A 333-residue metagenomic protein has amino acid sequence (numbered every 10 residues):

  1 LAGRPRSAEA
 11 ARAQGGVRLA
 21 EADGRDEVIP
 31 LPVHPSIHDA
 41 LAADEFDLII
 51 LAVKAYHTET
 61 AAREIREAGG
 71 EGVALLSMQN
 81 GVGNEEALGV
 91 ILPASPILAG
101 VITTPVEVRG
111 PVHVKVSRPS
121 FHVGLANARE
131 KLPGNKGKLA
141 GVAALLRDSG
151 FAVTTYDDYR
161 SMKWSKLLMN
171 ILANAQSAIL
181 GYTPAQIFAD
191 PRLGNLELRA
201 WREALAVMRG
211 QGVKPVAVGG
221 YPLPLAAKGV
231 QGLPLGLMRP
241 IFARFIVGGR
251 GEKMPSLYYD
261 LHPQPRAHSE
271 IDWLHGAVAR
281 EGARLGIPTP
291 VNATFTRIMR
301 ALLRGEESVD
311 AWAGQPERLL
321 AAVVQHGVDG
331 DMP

Functional and structural regions predicted by a protein language model:
L1, L51-A52, M78, D157-D158 (+1 more regions): Active-site-adjacent beta-strand anchor residues
A2-F46, A277, E281: Conserved N-terminal Rossmann-fold NAD(P) cofactor-binding segment
G3, R63-I65, K138: Flavin (primarily FAD) cofactor-binding/catalytic cores of flavoenzymes
G3-P5, D23, P35-H38, Q79 (+4 more regions): Residues at the C-termini of beta-strands that transition into short coil/loop
R6, V82, V101-V106, R129 (+4 more regions): Glycine-rich beta-alpha junction loops
A10, E67-A68, V90-P96, P111-Y221: Internal alpha-helical scaffold of NAD(P)-dependent oxidoreductase catalytic cores
D26-V114, G124: Rossmann-like NAD(P)(H) cofactor-binding subdomain of soluble oxidoreductases
L198-P333: NAD(P)-dependent Rossmann-like dehydrogenase/reductase catalytic/cofactor-binding core
